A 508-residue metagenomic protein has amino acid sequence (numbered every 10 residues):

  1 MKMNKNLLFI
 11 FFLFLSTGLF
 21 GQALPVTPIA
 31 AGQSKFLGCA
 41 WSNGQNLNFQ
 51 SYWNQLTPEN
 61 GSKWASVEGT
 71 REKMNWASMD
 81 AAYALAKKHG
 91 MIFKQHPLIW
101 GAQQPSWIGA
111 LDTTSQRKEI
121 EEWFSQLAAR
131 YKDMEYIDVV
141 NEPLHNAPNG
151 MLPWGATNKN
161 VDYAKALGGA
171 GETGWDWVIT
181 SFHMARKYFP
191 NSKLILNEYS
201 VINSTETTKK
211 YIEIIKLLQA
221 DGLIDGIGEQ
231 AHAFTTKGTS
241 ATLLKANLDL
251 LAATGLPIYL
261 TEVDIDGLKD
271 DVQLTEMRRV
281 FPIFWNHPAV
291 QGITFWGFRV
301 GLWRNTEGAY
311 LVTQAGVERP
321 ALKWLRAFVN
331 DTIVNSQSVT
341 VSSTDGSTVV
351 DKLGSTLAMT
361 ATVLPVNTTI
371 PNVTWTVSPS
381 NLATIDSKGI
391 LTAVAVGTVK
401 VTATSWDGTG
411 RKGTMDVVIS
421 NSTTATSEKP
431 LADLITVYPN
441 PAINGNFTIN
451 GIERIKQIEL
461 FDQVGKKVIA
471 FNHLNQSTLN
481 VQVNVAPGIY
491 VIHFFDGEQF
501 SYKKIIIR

Functional and structural regions predicted by a protein language model:
M1-A23: Bacterial Sec-dependent N-terminal signal peptides
Q22-E59: Boundary/entry segment of secreted carbohydrate-active catalytic domains
L37-N48, W64-A77, Q104, L144-A147 (+4 more regions): Acidic-and-aromatic substrate-binding clefts and catalytic sites of carbohydrate-active enzymes
S51-G69, A77-V201, L250, G267: Substrate-binding cleft and catalytic face of glycoside hydrolase catalytic domains, especially the flexible beta-alpha
E68, Q126, E142-G171, M184 (+3 more regions): Aromatic-rich peripheral "rim/lid" segments of glycoside hydrolase catalytic domains that contact and position glycan
A77-H89, G171-N197, S204-D271, F281-W285 (+1 more regions): Glycoside hydrolase catalytic-domain groove-lining segments
I333-T426: Extracytoplasmic soluble-region selector
N367, N372-T374, N381, S387 (+3 more regions): C-terminal outer-membrane/trafficking sorting elements
